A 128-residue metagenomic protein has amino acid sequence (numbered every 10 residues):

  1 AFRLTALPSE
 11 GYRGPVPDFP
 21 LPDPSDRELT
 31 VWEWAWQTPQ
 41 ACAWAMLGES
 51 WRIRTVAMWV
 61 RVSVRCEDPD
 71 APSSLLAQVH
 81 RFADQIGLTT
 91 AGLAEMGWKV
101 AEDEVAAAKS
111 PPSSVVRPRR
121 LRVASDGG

Functional and structural regions predicted by a protein language model:
A1-D26, K99-G128: Arg/Lys-rich, low-complexity, intrinsically disordered N-terminal tails that contact nucleic acids
A1-R65: Extended, surface-exposed interaction regions
A57-S113, G128: Amphipathic alpha-helical protein-protein interaction segments
